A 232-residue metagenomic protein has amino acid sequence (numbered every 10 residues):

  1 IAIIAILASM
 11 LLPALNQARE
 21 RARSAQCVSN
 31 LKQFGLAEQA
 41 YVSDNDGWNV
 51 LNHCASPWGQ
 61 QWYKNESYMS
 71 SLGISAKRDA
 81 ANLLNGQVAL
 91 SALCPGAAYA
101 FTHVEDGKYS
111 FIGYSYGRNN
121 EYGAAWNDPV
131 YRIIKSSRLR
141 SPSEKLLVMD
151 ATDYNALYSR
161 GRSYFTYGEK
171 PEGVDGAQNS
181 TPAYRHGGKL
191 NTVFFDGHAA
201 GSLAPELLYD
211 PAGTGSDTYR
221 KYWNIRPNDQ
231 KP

Functional and structural regions predicted by a protein language model:
I1-R19: N-terminal single-pass transmembrane signal-anchor helix
M10, R19-N30: Juxtamembrane interface helices immediately C-terminal to a transmembrane segment
A25-P232: Short, well-structured segments within or immediately adjacent to enzyme catalytic domains that line ligand-binding
